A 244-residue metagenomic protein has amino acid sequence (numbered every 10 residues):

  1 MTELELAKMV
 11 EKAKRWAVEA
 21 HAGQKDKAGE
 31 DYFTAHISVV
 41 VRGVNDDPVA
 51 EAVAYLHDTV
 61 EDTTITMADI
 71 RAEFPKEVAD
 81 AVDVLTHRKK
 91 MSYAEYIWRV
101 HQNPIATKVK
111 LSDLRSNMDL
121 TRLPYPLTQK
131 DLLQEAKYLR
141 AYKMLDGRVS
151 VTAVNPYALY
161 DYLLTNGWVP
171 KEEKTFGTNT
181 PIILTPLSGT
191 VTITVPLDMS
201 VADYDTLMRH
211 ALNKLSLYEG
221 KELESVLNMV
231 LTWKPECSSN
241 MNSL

Functional and structural regions predicted by a protein language model:
M1-V149: Active-site helical microenvironments for divalent-metal-assisted chemistry
K25, K90, K108, L123 (+3 more regions): Residue-level signal for secondary-structure boundary elements
V151-V191: N-terminal ordered "arm"
N155-N166, M199-L244: Protein-protein interaction interfaces in oligomeric scaffolds, predominantly long amphipathic alpha-helices
T190-M199: Short amphipathic beta-strand/extended segments with alternating polar/hydrophobic composition
